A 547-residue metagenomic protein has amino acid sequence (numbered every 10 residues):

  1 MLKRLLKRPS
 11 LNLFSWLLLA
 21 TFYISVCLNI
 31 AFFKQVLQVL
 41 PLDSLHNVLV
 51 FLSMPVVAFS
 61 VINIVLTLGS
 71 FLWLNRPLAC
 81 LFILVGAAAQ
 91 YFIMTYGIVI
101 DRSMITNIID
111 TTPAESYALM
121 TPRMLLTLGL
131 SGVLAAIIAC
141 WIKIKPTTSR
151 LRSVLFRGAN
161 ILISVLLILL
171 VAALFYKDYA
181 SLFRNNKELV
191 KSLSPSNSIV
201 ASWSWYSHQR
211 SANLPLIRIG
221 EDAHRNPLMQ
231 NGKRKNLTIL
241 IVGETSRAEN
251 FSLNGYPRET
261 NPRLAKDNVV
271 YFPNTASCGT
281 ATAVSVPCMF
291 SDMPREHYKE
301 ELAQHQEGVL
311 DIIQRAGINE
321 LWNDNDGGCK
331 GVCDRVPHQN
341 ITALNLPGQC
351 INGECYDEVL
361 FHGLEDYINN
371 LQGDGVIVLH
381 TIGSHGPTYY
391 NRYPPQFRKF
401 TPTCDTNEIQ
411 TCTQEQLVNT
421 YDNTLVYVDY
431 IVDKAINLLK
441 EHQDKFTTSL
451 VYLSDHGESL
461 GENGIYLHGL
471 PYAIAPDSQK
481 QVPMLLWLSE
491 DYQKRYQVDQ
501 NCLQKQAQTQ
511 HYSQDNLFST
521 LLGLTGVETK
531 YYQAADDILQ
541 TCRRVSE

Functional and structural regions predicted by a protein language model:
M1-K191: Transmembrane and membrane-interface helices of multi-pass, inner-membrane envelope-modifying transferases
A172-L240, T245-D405, Q481, T509 (+1 more regions): Active-site-proximal alpha/beta segments of enzymes that process anionic O-linked groups
N186-S192, H297-E300, G348-I351, Q414-D429 (+4 more regions): Active-site rim elements
G243-T245, A316, V428-I431, A435-I436 (+2 more regions): Conserved beta-strand->loop/alpha-helix structural units within folded catalytic cores of enzymes with alpha/beta
G255-E259, D444-T447, V451-Q497, A534: Histidine-centered active-site microenvironments of extracellular/periplasmic hydrolases and transferases
A276, W322-D324, V376-G383, D422-V428 (+2 more regions): Short beta-strand segments
H362-E365, C404-L450, L486, Q508: A long, amphipathic alpha-helix that forms part of the scaffold/cap immediately adjacent to metal-dependent active
P395-Q414, Y492-N501: Flexible internal linker/loop segments at domain or repeat junctions
